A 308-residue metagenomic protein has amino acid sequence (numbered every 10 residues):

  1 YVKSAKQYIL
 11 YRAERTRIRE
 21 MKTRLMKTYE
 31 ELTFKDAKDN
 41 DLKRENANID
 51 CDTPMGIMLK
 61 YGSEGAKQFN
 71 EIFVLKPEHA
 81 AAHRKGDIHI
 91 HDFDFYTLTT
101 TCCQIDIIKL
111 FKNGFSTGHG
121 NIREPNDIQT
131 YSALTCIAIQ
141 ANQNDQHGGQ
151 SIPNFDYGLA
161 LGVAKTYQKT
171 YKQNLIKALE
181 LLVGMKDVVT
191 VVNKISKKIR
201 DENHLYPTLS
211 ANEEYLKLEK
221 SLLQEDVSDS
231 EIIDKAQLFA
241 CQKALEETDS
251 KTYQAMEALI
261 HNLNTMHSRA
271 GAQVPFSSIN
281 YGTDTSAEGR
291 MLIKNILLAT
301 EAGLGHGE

Functional and structural regions predicted by a protein language model:
Y1-E308: Catalytic alpha/beta active-site cores
